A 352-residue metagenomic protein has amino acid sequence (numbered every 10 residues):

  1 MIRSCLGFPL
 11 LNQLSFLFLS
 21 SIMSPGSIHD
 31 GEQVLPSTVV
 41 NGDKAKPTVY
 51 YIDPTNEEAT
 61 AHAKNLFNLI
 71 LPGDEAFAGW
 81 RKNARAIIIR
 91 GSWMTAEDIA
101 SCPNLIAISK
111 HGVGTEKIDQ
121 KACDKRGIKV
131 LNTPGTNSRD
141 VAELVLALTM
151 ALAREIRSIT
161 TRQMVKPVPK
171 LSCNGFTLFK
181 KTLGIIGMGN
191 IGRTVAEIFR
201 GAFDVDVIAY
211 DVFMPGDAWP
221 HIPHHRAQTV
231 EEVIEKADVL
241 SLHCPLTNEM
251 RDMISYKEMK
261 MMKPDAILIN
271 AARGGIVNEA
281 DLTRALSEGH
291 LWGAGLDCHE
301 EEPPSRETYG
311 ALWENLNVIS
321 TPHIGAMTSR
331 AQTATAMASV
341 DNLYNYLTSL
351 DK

Functional and structural regions predicted by a protein language model:
S24-L131, E235, S255, M261: An N-terminal-biased, well-structured beta-alpha scaffold segment characteristic of Rossmann-like dinucleotide-binding
V34, V39, D43-A45, H62-N65 (+1 more regions): Rossmann-like dinucleotide/phosphate-binding beta-alpha-beta segment
S92, V113, D238, C244-L246 (+2 more regions): Short glycine-/small-residue-rich Rossmann-like dinucleotide-binding loops
I99, P103-I106, I118-V130, L242 (+1 more regions): Beta-strand-loop-alpha-helix segment that lines the small-molecule cofactor/substrate pocket of alpha/beta enzymes
G114-K117, N132, T136-D140, N190 (+1 more regions): Residue-level detector of alpha-helix initiation sites
R126-I128, T133-T182, I186, T194-A202 (+1 more regions): Phosphate-binding beta-alpha-beta segment of Rossmann-like dinucleotide-binding domains, i.e., the NAD(P)
D265-I267, A271-K352: Rossmann-like dinucleotide-binding domain for NAD(H)/NADP(H)
